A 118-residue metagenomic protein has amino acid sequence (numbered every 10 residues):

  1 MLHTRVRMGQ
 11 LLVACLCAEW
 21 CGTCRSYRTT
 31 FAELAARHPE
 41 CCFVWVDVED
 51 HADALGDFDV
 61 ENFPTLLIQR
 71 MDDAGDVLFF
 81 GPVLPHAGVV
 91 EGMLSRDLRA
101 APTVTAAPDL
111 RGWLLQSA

Functional and structural regions predicted by a protein language model:
M1-L12, G92-A118: N-terminal leader/targeting and pre-domain segments
M1-L34: Local sequence-structure signature of Cys/Sec-based thiol-disulfide redox active-site neighborhoods
H3, A52-L55: Short hydrophobic/charged patches on amphipathic alpha-helices used for structural packing and interfaces
L16, P39-D53, V60-N62, Q69: Thiol-based oxidoreductase modules, predominantly thioredoxin-like and allied folds used for disulfide exchange
G22, D50-D53, P85: Short alpha-helical
L55-D57, G81-P82: Short, solvent-exposed loop/turn segments at secondary-structure boundaries
I68-L110: Non-catalytic, surface beta->alpha helical segment in thiol-disulfide oxidoreductase systems
